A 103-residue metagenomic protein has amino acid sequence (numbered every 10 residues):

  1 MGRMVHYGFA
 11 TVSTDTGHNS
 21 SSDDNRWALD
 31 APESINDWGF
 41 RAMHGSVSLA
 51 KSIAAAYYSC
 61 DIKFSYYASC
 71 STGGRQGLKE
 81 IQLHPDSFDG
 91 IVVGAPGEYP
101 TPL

Functional and structural regions predicted by a protein language model:
M1-S59: Cap/lid segment of the alpha/beta-hydrolase catalytic domain
H6-F9, I62-F64, P85-G90: Short coil/turn connectors at secondary-structure junctions
T11, T16-S21, S71-R75, G97-P100: Solvent-exposed loop/turn segments at secondary-structure junctions within structured extracellular/periplasmic domains
C60-S71: Alpha/beta-hydrolase fold nucleophile elbow
G74-P85: Short glycine-enriched nucleophile-adjacent loop and the immediately C-terminal alpha-helix near the catalytic center
L83-L103: Hydrolase active-site cap/lid region
